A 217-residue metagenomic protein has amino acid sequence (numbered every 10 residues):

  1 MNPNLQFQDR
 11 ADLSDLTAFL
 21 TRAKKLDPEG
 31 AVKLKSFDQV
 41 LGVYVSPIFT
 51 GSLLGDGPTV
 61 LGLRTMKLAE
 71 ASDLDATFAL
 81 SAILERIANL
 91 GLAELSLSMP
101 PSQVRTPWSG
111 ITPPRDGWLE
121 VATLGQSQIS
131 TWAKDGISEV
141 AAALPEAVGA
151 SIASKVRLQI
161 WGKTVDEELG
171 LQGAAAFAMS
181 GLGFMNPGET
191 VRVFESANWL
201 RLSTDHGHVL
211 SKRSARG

Functional and structural regions predicted by a protein language model:
M1-P58: N-terminal ordered "arm"
Q8, K35, R64-A69, S81 (+1 more regions): A structural detector for beta-sheet-dominated domains
D9-D15, D27, D38, D56 (+5 more regions): Acidic-enriched, low-complexity/disordered segments with a strong bias for Aspartate over Glutamate
S52-G91: A broadly used, surface-exposed interaction patch
L80-G217: Long, compositionally biased intrinsically disordered terminal regions
